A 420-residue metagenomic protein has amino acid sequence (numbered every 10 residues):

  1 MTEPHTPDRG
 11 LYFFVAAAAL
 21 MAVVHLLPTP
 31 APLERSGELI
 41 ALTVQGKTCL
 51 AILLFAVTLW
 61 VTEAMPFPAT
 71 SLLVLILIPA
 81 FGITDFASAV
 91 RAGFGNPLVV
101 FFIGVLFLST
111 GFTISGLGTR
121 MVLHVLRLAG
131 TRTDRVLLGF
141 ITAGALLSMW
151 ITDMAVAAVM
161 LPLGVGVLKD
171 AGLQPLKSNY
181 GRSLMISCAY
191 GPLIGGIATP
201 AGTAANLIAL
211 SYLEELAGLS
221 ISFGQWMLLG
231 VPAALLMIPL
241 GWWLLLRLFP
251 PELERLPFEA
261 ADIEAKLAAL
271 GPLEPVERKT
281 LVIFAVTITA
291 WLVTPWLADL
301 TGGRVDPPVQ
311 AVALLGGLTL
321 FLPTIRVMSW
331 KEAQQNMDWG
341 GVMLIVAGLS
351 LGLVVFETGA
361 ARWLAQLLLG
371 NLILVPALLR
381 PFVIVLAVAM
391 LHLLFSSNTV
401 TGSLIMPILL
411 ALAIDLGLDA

Functional and structural regions predicted by a protein language model:
M1-F101, F107, E215, Q225-Q366: Hydrophobic transmembrane alpha-helices of multi-pass small-molecule transporters
T2, E34-E38, P68-P175, G340-G341 (+1 more regions): Membrane-embedded alpha-helical segments and adjacent helix-loop junctions characteristic of multi-pass solute
T2-T6, A171-E254, D419: Membrane-core helix-loop-helix motifs of multi-pass transport proteins
L42-G46, F112, G130-D134, I151 (+14 more regions): Alpha-helix capping and helix-loop boundary segments enriched in small/acidic/polar residues
I52, L137, I141-T142, Y180-I186 (+2 more regions): Transmembrane alpha-helical segments of multi-pass small-molecule transport proteins
I141, A145, S187-L193, A234 (+4 more regions): Small-residue faces within membrane-embedded alpha-helices
G317, I414-A420: Short, intrinsically disordered, charge-balanced linker/junction segments flanking boundaries in proteins
